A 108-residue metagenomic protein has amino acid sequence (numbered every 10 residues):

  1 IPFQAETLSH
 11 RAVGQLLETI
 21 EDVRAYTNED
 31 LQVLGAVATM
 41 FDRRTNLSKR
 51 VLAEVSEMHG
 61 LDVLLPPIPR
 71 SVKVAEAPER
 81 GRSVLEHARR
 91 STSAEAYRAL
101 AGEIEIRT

Functional and structural regions predicted by a protein language model:
I1-V72: Conserved catalytic-core segment of NTP-binding enzymes
E6, E76, E103: Acidic-residue sensor for enzyme active/binding pockets
A77-A99: C-terminal boundary of histidine-terminating zinc-finger modules
A99-T108: C-terminal alpha-helix
